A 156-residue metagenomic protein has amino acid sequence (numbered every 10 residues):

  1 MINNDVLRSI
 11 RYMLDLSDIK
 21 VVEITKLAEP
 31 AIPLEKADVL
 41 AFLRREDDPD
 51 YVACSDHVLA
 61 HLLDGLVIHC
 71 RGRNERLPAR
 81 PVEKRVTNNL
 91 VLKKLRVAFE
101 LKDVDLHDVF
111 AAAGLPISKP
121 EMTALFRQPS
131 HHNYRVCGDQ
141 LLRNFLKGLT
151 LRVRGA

Functional and structural regions predicted by a protein language model:
N3-M13: Leu/Val/Ala/Ile-rich N-terminal alpha-helices, chiefly Sec-type signal peptides and the beginnings
I10, L16-E29, F42, K94-Q128 (+1 more regions): A structural feature that tracks compact, well-ordered secondary-structure segments with a strong bias toward
K20-R73: Acidic (E/D-rich), amphipathic helical modules within compact regulatory domains
Y51, S55, K84, N88 (+2 more regions): Residue-level marker of regulatory loop/turn positions in helix-turn-helix DNA-binding domains and in histidine
D64-P116: Short, solvent-exposed interaction modules
G65-R71, L149-A156: A broadly tuned preference for mixed-charge, low-complexity surface segments
